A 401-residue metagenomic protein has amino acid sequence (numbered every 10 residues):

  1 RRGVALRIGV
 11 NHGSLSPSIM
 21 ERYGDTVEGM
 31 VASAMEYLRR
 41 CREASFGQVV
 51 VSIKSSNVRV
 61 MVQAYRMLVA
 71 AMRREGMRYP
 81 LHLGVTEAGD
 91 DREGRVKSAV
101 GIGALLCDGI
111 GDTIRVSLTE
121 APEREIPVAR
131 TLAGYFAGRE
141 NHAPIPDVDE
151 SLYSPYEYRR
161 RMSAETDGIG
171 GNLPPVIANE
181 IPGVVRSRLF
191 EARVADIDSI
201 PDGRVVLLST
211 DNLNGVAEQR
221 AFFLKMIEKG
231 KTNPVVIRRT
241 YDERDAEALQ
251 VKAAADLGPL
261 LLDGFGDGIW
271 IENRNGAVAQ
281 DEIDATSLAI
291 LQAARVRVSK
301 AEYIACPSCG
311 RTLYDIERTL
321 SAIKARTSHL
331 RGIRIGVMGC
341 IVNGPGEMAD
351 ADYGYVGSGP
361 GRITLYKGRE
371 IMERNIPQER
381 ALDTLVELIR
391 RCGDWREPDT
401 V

Functional and structural regions predicted by a protein language model:
A5-G13: Non-cysteine beta-strand/loop elements that form the S-adenosyl-L-methionine
H12-M20: Conserved radical SAM core fold
I19-E157, I200-L330, R334-V337: Catalytic alpha/beta core domains of metabolic enzymes, predominantly
P144-L213: Long, compositionally biased, glycine/small-hydrophobic-enriched stretches that function as flexible linkers, tethers
I341-E347, A351-K367, I371: Nucleotide-binding motor/catalytic cores of P-loop/tubulin-like NTPases across gene-expression machines
P360-I363, E370-D394: Beta-strand/loop-dominated core regions that host nucleotide or nucleotide-derived cofactor-binding catalytic loops
